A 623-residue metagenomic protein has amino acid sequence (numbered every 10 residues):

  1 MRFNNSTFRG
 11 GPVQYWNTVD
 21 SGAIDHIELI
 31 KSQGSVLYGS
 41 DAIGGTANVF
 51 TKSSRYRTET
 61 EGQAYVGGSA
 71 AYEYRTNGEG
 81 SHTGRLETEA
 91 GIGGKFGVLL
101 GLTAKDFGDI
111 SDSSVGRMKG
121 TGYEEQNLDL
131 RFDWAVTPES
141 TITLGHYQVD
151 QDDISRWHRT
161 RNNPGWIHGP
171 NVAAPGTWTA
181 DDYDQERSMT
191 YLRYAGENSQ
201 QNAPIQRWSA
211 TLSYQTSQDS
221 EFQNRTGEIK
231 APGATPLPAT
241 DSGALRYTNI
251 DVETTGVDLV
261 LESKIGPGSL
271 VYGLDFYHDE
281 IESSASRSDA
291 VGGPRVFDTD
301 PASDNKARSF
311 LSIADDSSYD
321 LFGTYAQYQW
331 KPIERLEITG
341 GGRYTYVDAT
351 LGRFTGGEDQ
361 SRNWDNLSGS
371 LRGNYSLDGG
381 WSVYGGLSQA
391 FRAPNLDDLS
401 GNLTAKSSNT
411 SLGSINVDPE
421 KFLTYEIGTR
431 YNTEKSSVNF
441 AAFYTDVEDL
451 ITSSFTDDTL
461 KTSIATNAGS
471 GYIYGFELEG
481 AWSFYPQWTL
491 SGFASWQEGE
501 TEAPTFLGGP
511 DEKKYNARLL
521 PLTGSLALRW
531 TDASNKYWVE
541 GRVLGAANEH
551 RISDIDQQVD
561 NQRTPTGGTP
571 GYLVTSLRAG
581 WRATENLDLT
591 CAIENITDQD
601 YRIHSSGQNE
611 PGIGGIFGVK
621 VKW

Functional and structural regions predicted by a protein language model:
M1-E59, I427, H604-S605: Acidic, small-polar-rich N-terminal luminal/periplasmic segments of exported/outer-membrane proteins
R55-Y56, A64-V66, R75, E79 (+2 more regions): Periplasmic-side early beta-strands and strand-to-turn transitions of outer-membrane beta-barrels
Y72, I205-R225, N374-S376, S382-S388 (+3 more regions): Membrane-embedded beta-barrel scaffold of Gram-negative outer-membrane proteins
K119, E139-I205, S217-P232, A244-D251 (+1 more regions): Flexible loop and strand-edge segments within Gram-negative outer membrane beta-barrel domains
D150-I154, H158-W166, Y346-R353, S361 (+6 more regions): Surface-exposed extracellular loop regions of Gram-negative outer-membrane beta-barrel proteins, predominantly
V271-W381, T404, F506: Signature of Gram-negative outer-membrane beta-barrel scaffolds
K331-I338, V347, F443-V447, T466-I555 (+2 more regions): Gram-negative outer-membrane beta-barrel transporters
R372, G428, P611-W623: Outer-membrane beta-barrel "beta-signal"
